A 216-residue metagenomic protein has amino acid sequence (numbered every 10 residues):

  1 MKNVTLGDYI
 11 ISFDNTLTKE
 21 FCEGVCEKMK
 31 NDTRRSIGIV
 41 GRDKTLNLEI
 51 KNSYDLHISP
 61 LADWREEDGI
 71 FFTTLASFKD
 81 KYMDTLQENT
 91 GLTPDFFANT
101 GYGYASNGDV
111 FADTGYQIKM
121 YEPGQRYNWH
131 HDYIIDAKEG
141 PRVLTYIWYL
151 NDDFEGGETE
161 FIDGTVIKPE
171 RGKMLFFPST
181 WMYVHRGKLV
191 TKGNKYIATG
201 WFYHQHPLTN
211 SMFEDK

Functional and structural regions predicted by a protein language model:
M1-M174, M182-K216: Fe(II)/2-oxoglutarate oxygenase catalytic core
